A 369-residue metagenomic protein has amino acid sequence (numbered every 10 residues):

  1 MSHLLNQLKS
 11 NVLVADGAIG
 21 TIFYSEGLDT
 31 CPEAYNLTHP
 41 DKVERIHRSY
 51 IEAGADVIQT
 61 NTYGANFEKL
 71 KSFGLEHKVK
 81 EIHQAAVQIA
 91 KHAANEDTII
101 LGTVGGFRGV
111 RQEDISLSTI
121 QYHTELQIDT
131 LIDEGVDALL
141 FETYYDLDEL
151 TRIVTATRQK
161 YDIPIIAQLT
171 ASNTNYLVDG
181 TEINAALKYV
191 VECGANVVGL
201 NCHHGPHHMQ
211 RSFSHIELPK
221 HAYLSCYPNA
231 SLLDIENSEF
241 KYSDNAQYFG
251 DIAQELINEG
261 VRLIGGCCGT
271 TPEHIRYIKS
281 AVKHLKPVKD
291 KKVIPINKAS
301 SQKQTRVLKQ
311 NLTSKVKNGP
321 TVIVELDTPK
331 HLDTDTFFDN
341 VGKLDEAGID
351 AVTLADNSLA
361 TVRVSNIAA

Functional and structural regions predicted by a protein language model:
M1-A369: Domain-level signal for soluble alpha/beta catalytic cores
